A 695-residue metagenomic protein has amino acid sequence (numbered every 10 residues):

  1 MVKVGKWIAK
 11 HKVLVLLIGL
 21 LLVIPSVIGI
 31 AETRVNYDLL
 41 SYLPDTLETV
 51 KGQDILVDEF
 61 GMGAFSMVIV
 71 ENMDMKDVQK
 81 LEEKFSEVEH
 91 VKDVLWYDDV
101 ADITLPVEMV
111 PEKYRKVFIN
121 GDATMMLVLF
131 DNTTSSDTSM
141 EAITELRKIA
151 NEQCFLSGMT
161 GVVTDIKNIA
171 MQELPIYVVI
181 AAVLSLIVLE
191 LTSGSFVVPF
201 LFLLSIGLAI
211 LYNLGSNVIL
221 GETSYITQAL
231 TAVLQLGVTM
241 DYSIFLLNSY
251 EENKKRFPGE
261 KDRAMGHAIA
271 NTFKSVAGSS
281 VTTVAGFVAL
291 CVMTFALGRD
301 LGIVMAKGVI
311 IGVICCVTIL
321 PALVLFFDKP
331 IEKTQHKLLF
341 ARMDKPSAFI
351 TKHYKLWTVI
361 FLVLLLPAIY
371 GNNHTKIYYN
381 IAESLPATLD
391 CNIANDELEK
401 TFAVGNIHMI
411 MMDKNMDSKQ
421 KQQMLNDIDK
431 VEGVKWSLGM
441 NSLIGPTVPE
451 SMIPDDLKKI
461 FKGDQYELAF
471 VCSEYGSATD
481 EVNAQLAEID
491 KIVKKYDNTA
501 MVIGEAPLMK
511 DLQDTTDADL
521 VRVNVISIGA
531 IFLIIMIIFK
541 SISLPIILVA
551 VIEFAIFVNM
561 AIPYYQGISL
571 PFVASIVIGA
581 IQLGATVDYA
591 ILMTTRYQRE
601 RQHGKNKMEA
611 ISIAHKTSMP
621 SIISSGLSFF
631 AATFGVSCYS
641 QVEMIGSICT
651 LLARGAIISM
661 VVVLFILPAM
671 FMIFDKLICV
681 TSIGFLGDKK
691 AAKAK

Functional and structural regions predicted by a protein language model:
M1-V35, S41, T134-Y379, K494-K695: Membrane-embedded transmembrane helical bundles of large multi-pass transporters/channels
D45-F65, V70-T160, K376-L544, A550-S569: Structured non-transmembrane domains adjacent to transmembrane bundles in polytopic membrane proteins
